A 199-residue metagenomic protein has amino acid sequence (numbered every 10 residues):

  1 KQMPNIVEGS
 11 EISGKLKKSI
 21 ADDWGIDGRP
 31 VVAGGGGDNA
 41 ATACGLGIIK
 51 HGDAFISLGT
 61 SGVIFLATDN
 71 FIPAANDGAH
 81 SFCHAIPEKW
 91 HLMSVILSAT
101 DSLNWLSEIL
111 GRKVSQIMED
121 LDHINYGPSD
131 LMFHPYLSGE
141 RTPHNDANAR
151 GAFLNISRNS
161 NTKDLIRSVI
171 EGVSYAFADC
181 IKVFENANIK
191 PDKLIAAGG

Functional and structural regions predicted by a protein language model:
Q2-E11, L92: A glycine-/small-polar-enriched, mobile loop at the entrance of the PLP active site in fold-type I
I12-A197: Active-site core segments that coordinate phosphate-bearing ligands/cofactors across diverse enzyme families
